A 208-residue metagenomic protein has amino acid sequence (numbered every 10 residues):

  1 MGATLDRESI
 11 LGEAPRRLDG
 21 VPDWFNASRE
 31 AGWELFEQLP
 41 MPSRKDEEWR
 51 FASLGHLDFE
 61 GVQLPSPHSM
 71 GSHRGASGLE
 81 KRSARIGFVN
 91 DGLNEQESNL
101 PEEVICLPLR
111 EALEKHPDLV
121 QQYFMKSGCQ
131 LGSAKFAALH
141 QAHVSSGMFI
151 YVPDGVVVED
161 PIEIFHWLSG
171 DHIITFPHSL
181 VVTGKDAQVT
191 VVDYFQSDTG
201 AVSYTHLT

Functional and structural regions predicted by a protein language model:
M1-L207: Glycine-rich and polybasic anion-binding loops at the starts of cofactor/ligand-binding domains
